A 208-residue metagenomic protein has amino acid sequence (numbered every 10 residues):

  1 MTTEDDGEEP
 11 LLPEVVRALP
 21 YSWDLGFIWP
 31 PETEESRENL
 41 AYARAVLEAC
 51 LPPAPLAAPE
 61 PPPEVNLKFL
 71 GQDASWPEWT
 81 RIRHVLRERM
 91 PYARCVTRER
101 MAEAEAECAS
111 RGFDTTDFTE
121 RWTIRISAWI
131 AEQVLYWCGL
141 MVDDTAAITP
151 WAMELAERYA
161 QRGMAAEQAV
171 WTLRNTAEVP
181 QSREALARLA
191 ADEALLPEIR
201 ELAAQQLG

Functional and structural regions predicted by a protein language model:
M1-D6: N-terminal acidic, proline/glycine-rich, low-complexity intrinsically disordered segments
P10-R17, A43, S75, R94 (+1 more regions): Non-catalytic terminal/accessory regions
R17, Y21-E38, A45, A49 (+6 more regions): Structural detector for internal amphipathic alpha-helices that build alpha-solenoid repeat scaffolds
A43-L47, L86, A93, T97 (+4 more regions): Buried hydrophobic core positions in alpha-solenoid tandem helical repeats
P52, R121-R125, L155-R162, A191-L196: Solenoid-like repeat scaffolds
P180-R183, A187, A194: Hydrophobic/basic alpha-helical segments enriched in Actinobacteria
A187-A190, A204: Alpha-helical propensity feature that highlights long, continuous alpha-helices across diverse contexts
